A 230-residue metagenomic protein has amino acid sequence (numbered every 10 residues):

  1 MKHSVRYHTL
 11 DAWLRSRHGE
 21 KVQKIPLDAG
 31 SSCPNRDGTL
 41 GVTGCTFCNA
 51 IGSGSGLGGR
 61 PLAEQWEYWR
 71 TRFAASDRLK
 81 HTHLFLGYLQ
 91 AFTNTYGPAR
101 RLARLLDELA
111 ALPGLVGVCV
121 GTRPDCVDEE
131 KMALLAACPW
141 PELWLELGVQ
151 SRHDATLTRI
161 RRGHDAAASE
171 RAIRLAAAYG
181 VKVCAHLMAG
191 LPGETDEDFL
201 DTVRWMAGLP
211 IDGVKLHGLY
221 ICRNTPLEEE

Functional and structural regions predicted by a protein language model:
M1-L86: N-terminal [4Fe-4S]-dependent radical SAM core
I51-Q65, W69, K80-A99, G114-V127 (+2 more regions): Core AdoMet radical
F73-H81, L105-P113, A133-E142, R174-A178: Acidic (Asp/Glu)-rich catalytic clusters
A99-D107, D128-A137, E197-F199: Distinct, well-ordered alpha-helical segments
L112-V118, K182-A185: Short, surface-exposed connector motifs at secondary-structure boundaries
A167-T225: Conserved C-terminal portion of the radical SAM core fold that forms the substrate/S-adenosylmethionine-binding
E229: Short, glycine-/aromatic-enriched active-site segment of Class I SAM-dependent methyltransferases
